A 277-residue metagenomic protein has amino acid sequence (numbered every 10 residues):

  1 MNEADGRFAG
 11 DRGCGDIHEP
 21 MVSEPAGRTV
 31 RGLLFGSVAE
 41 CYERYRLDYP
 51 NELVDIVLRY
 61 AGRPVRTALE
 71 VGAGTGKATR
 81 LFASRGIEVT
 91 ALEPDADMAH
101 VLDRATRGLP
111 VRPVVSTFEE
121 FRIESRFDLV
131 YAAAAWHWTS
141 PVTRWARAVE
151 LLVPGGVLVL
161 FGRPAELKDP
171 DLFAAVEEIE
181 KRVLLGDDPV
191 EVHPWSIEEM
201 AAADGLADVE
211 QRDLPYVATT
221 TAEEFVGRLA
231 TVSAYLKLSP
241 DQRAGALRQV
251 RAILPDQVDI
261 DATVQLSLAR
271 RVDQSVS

Functional and structural regions predicted by a protein language model:
G10-R63: Conserved class I S-adenosyl-L-methionine
L69, T75-E120: Class I SAM-dependent methyltransferase SAM/SAH-binding core
R122-V130: A short acidic, Gly/Pro-enriched loop at the edge of an enzyme's catalytic core that lines a small-molecule cofactor
A132-A133, P141: A short beta-strand submotif of the Rossmann-like class I SAM-dependent methyltransferase core that lines
T139-A148: A short, conserved alpha-helix within the catalytic core of class I
R147-Y216: Conserved catalytic/acceptor-binding region of the Class I
I197-S277: Conserved Class I S-adenosyl-L-methionine
